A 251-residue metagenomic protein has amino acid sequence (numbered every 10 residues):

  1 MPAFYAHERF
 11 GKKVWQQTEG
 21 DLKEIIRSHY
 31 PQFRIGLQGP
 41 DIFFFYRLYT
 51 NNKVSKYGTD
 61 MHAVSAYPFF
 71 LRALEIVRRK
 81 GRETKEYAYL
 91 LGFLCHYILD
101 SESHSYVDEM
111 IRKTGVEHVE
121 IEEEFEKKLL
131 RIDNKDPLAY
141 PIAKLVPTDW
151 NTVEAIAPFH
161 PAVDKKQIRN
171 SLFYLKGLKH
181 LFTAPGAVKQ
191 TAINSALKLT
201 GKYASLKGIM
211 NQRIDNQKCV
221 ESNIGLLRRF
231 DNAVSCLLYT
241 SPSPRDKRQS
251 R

Functional and structural regions predicted by a protein language model:
M1-G92: An N-terminal structural lobe/cap that precedes and organizes the functional/catalytic core across diverse proteins
R82-E120: Active-site beta-strand/loop microenvironment that shapes enzyme catalytic pockets
V116-L138: Post-HExxH zinc-binding segment in Zn-dependent metallohydrolases
L130-L175: Hydrophobic, aromatic-enriched interface-forming segments
I156-L227: An amphipathic alpha-helical core segment
L227-L238: ATP/nucleoside-binding phosphotransfer catalytic cores, i.e., glycine-rich phosphate-binding loops
Y239-D246: Conserved small/polar residues in nucleotide/adenosyl-binding loops
